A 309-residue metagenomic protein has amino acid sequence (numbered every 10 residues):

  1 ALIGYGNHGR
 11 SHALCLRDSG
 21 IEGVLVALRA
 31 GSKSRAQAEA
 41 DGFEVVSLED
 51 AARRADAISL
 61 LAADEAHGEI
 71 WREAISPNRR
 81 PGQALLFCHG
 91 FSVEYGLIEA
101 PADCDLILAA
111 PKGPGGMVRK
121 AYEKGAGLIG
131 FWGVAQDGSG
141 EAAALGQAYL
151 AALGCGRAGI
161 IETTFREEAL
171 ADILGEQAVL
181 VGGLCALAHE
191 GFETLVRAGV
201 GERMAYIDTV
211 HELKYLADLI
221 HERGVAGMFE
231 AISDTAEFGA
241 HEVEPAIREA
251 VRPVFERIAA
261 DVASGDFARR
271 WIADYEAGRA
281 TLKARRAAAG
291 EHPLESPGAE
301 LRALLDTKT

Functional and structural regions predicted by a protein language model:
A1-E44: NAD(P)+-binding Rossmann beta1-loop-alpha1 motif at the extreme N-terminus of oxidoreductases
L14-C15, V46-D50, V118-G125: Short, flexible, solvent-exposed loop/turn segments with mixed acidic/basic and small polar residues
A40-D50, G113-P114: Glycine-rich, highly charged phosphate/nucleotide-binding loops
E49-E99: Rossmann-fold NAD(P) dinucleotide-binding segment
L86-Q177: Rossmann-fold dinucleotide-binding core
G140-A144, A151-G154, G159-A198, R203-H221: Active-site-proximal catalytic alpha-helix in oxidoreductases
R203-T309: NAD(P)-dependent Rossmann-like dehydrogenase/reductase catalytic/cofactor-binding core
